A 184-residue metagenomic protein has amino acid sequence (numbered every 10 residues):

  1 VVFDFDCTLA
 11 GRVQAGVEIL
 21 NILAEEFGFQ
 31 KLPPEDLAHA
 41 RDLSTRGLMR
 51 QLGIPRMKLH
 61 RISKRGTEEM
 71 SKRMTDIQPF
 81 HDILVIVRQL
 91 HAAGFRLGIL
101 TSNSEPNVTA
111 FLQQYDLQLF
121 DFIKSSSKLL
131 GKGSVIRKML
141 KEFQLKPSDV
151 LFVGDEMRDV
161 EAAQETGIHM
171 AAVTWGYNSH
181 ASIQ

Functional and structural regions predicted by a protein language model:
V1-L84, A93: N-terminal helical cap/lid subdomain that shapes the substrate entry/recognition surface in HAD-like hydrolases
A15, A40, Q78-D82, N103 (+4 more regions): Short beta->alpha linker loops
D36-L37, L117-L130: A short, structured active-site edge motif that brings together acidic residues
S71-T109, Q113, G133-S134: Short, acidic loop-to-helix structural element flanking the phosphoryl-transfer center in phosphate-processing enzymes
V87, L119-D121, P147: Core-facing hydrophobic residues within beta-strands of well-ordered domains
G133-V160: Conserved Lys-Pro-Asp/Glu-containing loop-to-beta segment of HAD-superfamily phosphomonoesterases, centered on
L151-Q184: Acidic, Mg2+-coordinating phosphoryl-transfer loop and its flanking beta/alpha structural elements, shared across
